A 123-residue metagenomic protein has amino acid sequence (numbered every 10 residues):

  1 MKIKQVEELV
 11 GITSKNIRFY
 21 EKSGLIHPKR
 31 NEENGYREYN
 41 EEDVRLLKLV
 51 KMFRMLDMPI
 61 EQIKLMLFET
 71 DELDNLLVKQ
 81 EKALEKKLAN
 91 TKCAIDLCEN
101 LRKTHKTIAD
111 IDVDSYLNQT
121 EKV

Functional and structural regions predicted by a protein language model:
M1-Q62: Basic helix-turn-helix/winged-helix DNA-binding cores and closely related short helical interaction motifs
K51, L56, I63-K122: Short, charged amphipathic alpha-helical surface segments
